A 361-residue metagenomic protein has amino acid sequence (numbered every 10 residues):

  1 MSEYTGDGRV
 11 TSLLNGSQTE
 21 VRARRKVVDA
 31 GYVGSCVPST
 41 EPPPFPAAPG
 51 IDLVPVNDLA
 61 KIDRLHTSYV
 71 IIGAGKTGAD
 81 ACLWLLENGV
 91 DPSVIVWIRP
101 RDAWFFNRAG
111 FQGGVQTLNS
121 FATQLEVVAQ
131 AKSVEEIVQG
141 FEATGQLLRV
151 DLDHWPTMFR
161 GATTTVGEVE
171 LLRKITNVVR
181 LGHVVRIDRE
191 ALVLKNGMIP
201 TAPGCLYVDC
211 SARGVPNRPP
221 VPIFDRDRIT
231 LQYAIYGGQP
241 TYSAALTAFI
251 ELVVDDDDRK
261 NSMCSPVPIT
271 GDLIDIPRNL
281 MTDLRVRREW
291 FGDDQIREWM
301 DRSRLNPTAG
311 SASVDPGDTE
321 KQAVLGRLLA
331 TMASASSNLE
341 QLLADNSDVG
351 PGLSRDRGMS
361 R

Functional and structural regions predicted by a protein language model:
M1-V37, G161, E168-K195, L325 (+2 more regions): Feature captures the FAD/FMN-dependent oxidoreductase FAD-binding
S2-A23, P46-P49, P55-D58, R101-V128: Extended charged low-complexity segments that act as oligomerization/scaffolding linkers
A23, D29-G89, I95, D227-P240: Glycine-rich dinucleotide-binding loop and its adjacent helix/turn
P43-F45, F111-V115, V221-R228: Short secondary-structure boundary/capping segments
D58-W104, T241-D293: Rossmann-like dinucleotide/flavin-binding elements
L86-D188, Q232-A245, Q295: Dinucleotide-binding/catalytic capping subdomain of oxidoreductase cores
D188, V193-V253: Extended alpha-helical coiled-coil/bundle linker/stalk regions that scaffold oligomerization and domain organization
T247-R361: C-terminal, flexible cofactor-proximal segment of oxidoreductases
